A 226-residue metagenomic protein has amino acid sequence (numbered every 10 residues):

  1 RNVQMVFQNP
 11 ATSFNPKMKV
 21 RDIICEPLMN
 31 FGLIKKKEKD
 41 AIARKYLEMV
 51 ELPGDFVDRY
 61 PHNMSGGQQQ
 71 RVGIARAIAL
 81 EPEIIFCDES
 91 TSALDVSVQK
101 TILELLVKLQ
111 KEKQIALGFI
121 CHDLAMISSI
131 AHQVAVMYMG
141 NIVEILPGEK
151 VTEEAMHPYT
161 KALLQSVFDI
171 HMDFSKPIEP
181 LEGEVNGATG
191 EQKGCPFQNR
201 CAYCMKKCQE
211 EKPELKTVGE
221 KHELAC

Functional and structural regions predicted by a protein language model:
M18-E38, E51, L146: ABC-type ATPase nucleotide-binding domains, specifically the catalytic core motifs of the NBD
E38-D55, L164-Q165: Conserved ABC ATPase "signature" region
Y60-M64, Q68: Conserved ABC ATPase signature
E81: Conserved catalytic motifs of ABC-family nucleotide-binding domains
I85-D88: Catalytic Walker B motif of ABC-type/P-loop ATPase nucleotide-binding domains
S90, L94, V98-K176: P-loop NTP-binding/switch modules centered on Walker-like glycine-rich loops
L146-A225: Charged, flexible cofactor/metal-binding loops and thiol motifs
